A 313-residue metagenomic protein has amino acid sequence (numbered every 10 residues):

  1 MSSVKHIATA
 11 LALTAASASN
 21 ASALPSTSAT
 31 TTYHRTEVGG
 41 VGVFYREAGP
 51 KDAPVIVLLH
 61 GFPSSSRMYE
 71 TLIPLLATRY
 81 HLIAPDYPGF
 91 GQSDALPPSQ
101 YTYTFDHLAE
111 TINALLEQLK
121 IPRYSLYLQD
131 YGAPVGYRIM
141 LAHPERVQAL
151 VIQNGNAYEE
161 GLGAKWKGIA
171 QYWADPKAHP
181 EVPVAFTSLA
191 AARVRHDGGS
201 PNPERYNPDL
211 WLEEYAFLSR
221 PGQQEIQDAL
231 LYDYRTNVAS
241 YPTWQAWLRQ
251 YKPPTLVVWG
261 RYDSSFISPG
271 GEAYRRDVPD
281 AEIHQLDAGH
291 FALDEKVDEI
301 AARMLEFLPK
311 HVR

Functional and structural regions predicted by a protein language model:
M1-A8: Bacterial N-terminal signal peptides that target proteins for export
A8-S17: Bacterial N-terminal signal peptides
A23-H34, G39-V43, A48-K51, V55 (+6 more regions): Flexible "cap/lid" subdomain of the alpha/beta-hydrolase fold that forms the substrate-access gate
L58-G61, A84: Structural cue for short, hydrophobic secondary-structure segments
G61-S64, D130: Active-site glycine-rich loops that stabilize anionic/oxyanionic intermediates across multiple enzyme folds
P63, P88-G91, A157, G289-A292: Alpha/beta-hydrolase active-site loop signature
P63-T71, L82: Serine-hydrolase catalytic-loop signature spanning alpha/beta hydrolases and amidase-signature enzymes
G289-A301: Catalytic histidine-centered segment of alpha/beta-hydrolase-like enzymes
